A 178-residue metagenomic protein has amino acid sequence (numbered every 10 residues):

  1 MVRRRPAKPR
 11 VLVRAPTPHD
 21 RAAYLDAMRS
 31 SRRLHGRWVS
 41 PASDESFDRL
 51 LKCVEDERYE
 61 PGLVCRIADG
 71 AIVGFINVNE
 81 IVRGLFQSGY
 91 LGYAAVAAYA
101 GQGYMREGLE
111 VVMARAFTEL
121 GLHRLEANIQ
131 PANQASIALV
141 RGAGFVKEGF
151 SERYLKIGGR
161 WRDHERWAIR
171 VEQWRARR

Functional and structural regions predicted by a protein language model:
M1-R32, C65-R178: Acyl-donor (CoA/ACP) binding surface of acyl/acetyltransferases
T17, M28, S40-D44, E57: Generic structural signal for well-ordered secondary structure
R33-L51: Conserved GNAT-fold acetyl-CoA-binding loop/helix
S40-S43, C53-E55, Y90-G92, E165-R166: Short, charged/polar low-complexity linear motifs in solvent-exposed/disordered segments
L51-L63: A short helix-loop-beta-strand connector motif used in the catalytic cores of GNAT acetyltransferases and, in some
